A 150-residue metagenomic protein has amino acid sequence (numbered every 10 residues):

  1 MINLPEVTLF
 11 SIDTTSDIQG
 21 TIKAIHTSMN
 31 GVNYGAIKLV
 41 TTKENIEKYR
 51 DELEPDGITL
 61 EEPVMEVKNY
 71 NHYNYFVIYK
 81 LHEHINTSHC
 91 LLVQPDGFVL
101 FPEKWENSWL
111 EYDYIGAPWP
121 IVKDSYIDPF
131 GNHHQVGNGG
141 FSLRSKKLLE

Functional and structural regions predicted by a protein language model:
M1-H26: N-proximal low-complexity "stem/linker" segments adjacent to membrane-targeting elements
S11-D13, T41-K43, G116: Short beta-strand/turn micro-motifs composed of small residues that flank or help shape donor/cofactor-binding pockets
K23-G35: Short, acidic, metal-binding catalytic loop of nucleotide-sugar glycosyltransferases
I37, P95-D96, S145: Generic structural signal for small/hydrophobic residues in well-ordered secondary structure, especially within
L39-S88: Active-site-proximal specificity loops/subdomain of glycosyltransferases
T87-L100: Short beta-strand-to-loop acidic/aromatic patch adjacent to the donor-nucleotide binding site
G97-F130: Conserved donor-nucleotide/metal-binding helix-loop-beta segment in metal-dependent transferases, i.e., the alpha-helix
H134-E150: Catalytic core and acceptor-binding pocket of nucleotide-sugar-dependent glycosyltransferases
